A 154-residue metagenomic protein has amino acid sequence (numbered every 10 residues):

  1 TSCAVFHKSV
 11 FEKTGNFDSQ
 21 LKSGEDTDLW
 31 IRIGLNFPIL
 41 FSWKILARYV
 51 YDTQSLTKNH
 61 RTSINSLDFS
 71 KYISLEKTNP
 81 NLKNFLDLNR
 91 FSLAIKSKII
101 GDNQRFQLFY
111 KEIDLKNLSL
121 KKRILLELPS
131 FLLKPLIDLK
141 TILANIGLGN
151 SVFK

Functional and structural regions predicted by a protein language model:
T1-S63: Conserved nucleotide-sugar donor-binding catalytic segment
N16, I39, I73-K77, N89 (+1 more regions): A near-ubiquitous, low-amplitude feature marking generic local secondary-structure context
S19, N79-P80, S92: Residues at structural and domain junctions
I45-T53, T57-N84, Q104-L115: Catalytic core of nucleotide-sugar-dependent glycosyltransferases
L86, R90-L93: Structural register within alpha-helical repeat arrays
D102-K154: Membrane-interface aromatic/basic loop that binds lipid-linked glycans or pyrophosphate carriers, typified by
